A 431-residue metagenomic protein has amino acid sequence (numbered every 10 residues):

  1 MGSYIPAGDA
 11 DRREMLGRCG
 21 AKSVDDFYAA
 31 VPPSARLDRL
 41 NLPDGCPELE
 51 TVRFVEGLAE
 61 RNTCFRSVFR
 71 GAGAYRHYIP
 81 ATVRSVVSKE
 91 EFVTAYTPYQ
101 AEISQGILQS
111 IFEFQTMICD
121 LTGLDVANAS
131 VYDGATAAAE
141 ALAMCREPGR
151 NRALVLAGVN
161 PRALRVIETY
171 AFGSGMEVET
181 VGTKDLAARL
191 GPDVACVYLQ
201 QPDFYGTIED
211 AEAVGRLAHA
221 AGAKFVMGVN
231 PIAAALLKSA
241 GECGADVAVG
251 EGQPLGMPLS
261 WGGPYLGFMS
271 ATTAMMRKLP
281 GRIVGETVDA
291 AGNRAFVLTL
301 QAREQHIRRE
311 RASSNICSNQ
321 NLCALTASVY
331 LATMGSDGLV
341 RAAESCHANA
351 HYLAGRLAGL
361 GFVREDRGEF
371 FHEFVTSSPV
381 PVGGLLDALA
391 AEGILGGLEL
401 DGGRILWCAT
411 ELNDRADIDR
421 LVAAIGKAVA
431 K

Functional and structural regions predicted by a protein language model:
M1-L37: Compact, charge-rich alpha-helical regulatory domains located at protein termini
G2, T136-N293, V297, G361 (+4 more regions): Conserved PLP-enzyme active-site core in the AAT-like
G2-I5, G17, N41-G45, A101-S104 (+15 more regions): Hydrophobic alpha-helical scaffolding
S34-F112: N-terminal entrance/gating region of PLP-dependent enzymes' catalytic architecture
K89-A101, M117-G123, G149-R150, T169-F172 (+5 more regions): Gly-rich Lys/Arg/Thr-decorated short loops/hinges at beta-loop-alpha junctions or inter-strand turns that position
Y99-I103, C119-A139: Short loop-beta-helix segment that forms the pyridoxal 5′-phosphate
L255-L360, R364-R367: Active-site C-terminal subdomain of aminotransferase-like
D337-R420: Conserved C-terminal alpha-helix-loop-beta "cap" of PLP-dependent enzymes that closes/shapes the active-site mouth
